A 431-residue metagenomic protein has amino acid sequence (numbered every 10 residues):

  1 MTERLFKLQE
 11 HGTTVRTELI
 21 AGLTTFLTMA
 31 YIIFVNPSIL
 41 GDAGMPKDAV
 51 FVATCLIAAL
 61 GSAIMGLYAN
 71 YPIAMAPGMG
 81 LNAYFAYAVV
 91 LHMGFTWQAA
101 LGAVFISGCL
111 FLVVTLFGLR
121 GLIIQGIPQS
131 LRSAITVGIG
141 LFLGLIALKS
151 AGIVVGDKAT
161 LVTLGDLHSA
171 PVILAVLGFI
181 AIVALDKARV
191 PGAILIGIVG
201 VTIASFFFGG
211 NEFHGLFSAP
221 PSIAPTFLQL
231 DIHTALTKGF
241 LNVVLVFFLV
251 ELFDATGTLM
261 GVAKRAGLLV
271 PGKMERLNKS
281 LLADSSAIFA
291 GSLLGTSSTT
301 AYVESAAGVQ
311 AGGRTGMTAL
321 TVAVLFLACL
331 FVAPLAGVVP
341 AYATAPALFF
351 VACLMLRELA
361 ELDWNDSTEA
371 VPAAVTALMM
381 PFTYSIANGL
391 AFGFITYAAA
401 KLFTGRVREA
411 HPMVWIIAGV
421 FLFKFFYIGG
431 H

Functional and structural regions predicted by a protein language model:
M1-A49, V162-L164, L195-N278, L422-F423: Helix-loop-helix hairpins and the membrane-proximal interhelical loops of multi-pass alpha-helical transport proteins
T2-N36, I57, G78-T136, K264-L359: Helix-loop-helix junctions within the multi-pass membrane cores of secondary transporters/permeases
L19, I39, I123, G192 (+3 more regions): Residue-level signature of catalytic and energy-coupling elements of molecular machines, predominantly ATP/GTP-dependent
L23-A30, L60-A63, L67, L148 (+3 more regions): Hydrophobic/aromatic residues within the transmembrane alpha-helices of Major Facilitator Superfamily
S38, A63, L67, A88 (+3 more regions): Membrane-interface helix caps of multi-pass small-molecule transporters
G44-L60: Loop-to-helix transition at the N-terminal end of transmembrane alpha-helices
A58-M79, L110: Juxtamembrane transmembrane-helix boundary signature
M93-F207, L320-H431: Membrane-embedded alpha-helical modules
